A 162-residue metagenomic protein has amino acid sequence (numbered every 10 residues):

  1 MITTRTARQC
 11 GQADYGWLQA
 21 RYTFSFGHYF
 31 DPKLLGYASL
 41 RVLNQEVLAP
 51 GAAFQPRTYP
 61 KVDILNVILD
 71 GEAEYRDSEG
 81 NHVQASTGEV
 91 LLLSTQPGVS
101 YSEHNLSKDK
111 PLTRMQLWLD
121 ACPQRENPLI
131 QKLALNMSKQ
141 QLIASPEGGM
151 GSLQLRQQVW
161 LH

Functional and structural regions predicted by a protein language model:
M1-H162: Jelly-roll (double-stranded beta-helix
